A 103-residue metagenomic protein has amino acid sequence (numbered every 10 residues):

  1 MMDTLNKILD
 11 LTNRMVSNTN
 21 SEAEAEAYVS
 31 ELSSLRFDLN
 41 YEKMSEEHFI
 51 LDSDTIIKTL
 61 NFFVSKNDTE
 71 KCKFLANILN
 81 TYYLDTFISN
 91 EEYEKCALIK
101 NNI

Functional and structural regions predicted by a protein language model:
M1-I88, L98-N101: Long, low-complexity, acidic Ser/Pro- and Gly-enriched intrinsically disordered regions in large eukaryotic
